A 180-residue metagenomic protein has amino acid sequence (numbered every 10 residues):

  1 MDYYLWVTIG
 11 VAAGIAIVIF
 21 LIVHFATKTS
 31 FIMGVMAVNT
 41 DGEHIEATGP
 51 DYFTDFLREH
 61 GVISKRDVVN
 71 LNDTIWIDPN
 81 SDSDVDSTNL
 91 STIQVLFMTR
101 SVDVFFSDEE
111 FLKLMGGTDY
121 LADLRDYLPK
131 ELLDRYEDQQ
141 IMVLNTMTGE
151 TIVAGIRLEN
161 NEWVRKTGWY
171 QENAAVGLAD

Functional and structural regions predicted by a protein language model:
D2-A26: Hydrophobic membrane-insertion alpha-helices, especially the h-region of bacterial N-terminal signal peptides
F31, R100, E172-A174: Envelope-exposed proteins and targeting segments
F31-G42, V69-N72: Short, well-ordered beta-strand elements
G34, D103-F106, G177: Structural recognition of the beta-strand scaffold that forms the well-ordered cores of secreted hydrolase catalytic
T40-I45, F111-L114: Short acidic, S/G/P-rich loop/turn micro-motifs used as interaction or catalytic elements
T48-E109: Extracytoplasmic/periplasmic/luminal assembly and interaction segments in envelope/secretory/respiratory proteins
D82, S87-E150: Extracytoplasmic "Venus flytrap"/periplasmic binding protein-like
E137-D180: Periplasmic solute-binding protein
